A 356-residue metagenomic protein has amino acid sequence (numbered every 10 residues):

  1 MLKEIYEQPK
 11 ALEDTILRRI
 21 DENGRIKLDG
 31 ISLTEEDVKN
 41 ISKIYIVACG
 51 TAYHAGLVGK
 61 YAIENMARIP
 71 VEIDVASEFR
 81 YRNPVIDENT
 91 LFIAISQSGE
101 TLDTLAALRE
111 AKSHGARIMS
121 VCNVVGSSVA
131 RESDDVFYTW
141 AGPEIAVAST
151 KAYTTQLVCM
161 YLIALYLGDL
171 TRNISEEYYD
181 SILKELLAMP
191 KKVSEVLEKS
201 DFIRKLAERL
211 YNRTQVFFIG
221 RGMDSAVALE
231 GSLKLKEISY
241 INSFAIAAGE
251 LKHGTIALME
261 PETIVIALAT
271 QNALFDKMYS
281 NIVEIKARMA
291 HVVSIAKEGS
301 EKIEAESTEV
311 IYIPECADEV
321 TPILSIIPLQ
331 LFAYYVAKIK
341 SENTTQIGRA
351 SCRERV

Functional and structural regions predicted by a protein language model:
M1, E304-E306, C316-R353: Generic C-terminus detector
M1-E7: Flexible, low-complexity linker and terminal segments
K3, L233, V283, Q330: Short alpha-helical basic/polar micro-motif
Q8-Y45, V125, D135-I264, K340-R353: Active-site phosphate/pyrophosphate-binding segments
K39-A188, R221, L268-P314, F332 (+2 more regions): Glycine-rich phosphate-binding loops that contact phosphosugars or nucleotide phosphates
A55-G56, E72-I73, L102-L105, K205-L206 (+8 more regions): Extended hydrophobic-aromatic, low-complexity segments
